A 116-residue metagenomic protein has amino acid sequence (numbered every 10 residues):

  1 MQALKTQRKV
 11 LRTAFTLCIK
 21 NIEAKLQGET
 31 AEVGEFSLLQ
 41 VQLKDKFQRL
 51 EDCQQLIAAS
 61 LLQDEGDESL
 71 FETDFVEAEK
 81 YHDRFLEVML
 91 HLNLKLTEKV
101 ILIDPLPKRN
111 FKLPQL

Functional and structural regions predicted by a protein language model:
M1-L116: Extended alpha-helical scaffold segments
